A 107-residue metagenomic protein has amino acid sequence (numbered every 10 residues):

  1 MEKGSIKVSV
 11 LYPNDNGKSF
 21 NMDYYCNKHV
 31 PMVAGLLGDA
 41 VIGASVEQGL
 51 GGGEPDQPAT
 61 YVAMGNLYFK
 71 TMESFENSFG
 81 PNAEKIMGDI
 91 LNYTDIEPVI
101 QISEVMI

Functional and structural regions predicted by a protein language model:
M1-I107: Macromolecular interaction modules
